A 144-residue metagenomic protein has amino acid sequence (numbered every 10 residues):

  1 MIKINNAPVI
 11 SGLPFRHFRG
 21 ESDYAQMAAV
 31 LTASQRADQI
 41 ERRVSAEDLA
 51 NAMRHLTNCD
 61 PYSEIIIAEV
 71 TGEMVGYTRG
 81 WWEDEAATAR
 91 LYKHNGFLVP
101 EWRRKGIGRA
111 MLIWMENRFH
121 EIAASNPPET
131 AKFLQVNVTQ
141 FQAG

Functional and structural regions predicted by a protein language model:
M1-A7, E73, W82-G144: Acyl-donor-binding surface of acyltransferase catalytic domains
M1-S22, A28-A29, A33, D38: Conserved N-terminal entry element of GNAT/NAT acetyltransferase domains
F15-H17, Q26-A29, R54-L56, I65 (+2 more regions): Ligand-binding pocket scaffold of soluble enzyme catalytic domains
A33, N58, E121-S125: Secondary-structure boundary motif
Q35-R54: Conserved GNAT-fold acetyl-CoA-binding loop/helix
Q39, M53-G76: A short helix-loop-beta-strand connector motif used in the catalytic cores of GNAT acetyltransferases and, in some
I67, R79, N95: Short, conserved beta-strand segments within well-ordered enzyme catalytic domains that often line or immediately flank
